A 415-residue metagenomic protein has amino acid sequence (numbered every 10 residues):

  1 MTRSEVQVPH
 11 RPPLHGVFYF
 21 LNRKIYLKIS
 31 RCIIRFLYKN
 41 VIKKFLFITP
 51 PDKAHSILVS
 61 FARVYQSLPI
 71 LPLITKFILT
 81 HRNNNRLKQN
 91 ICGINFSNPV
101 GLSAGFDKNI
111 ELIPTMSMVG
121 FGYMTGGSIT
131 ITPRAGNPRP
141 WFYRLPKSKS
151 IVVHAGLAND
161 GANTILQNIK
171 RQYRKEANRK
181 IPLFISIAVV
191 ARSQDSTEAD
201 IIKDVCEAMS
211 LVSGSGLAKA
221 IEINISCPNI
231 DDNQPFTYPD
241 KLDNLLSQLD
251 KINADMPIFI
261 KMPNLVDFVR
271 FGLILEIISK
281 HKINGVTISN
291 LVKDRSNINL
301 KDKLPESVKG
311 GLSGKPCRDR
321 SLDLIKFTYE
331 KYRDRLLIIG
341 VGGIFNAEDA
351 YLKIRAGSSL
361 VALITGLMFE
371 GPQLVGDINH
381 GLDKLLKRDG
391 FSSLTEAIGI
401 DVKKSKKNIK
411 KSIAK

Functional and structural regions predicted by a protein language model:
T2-V8: Short, positively charged low-complexity motifs
I70-R82, I225-Y238, I277-D334: Glycine/Thr-rich beta-alpha phosphate-binding loop at enzyme active sites
E111-M116, V266-I278, I344-V361: Catalytic cores of alpha/beta
T125-I131, T287-V292, A350-D377: Glycine-rich phosphate-binding active-site loops on the catalytic face of alpha/beta enzymes
G127-R179: A gly/proline- and charged-residue-enriched helix-loop-helix capping module
G136-K149, N297-G310, M368-F391: C-terminal helical cap(s) of enzyme catalytic domains, especially alpha/beta-barrels
S150, N159-E176, Y238-I258, K309-L336 (+2 more regions): Alpha-helix-loop-beta-strand connector modules within alpha/beta enzyme cores
A191-C206, Q234-P235, I260-S279: Active-site glycine- and acidic-residue-rich loops that bind and position anionic ligands or nucleotide-like cofactors
